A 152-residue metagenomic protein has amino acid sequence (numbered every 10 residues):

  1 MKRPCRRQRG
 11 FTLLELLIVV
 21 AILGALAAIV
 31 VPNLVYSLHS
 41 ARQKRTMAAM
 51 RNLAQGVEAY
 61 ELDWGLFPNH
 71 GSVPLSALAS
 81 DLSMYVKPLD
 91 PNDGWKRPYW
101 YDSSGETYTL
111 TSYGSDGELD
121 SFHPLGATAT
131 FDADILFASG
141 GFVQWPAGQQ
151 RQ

Functional and structural regions predicted by a protein language model:
M1-R6: N-terminal secretory signal peptides that target proteins for export/translocation
R7-V35: N-terminal single-pass transmembrane signal-anchor helix
F11, A25, L66, R97 (+1 more regions): Gly/Ser/Thr-rich helix-start
E15, A49, D93: Acidic active-site catalytic centers that drive phospho-/nucleotidyl reactions and related ester hydrolyses
A21, V30, Y99-D102, F122: Generic hydrophobic alpha-helical membrane-span motif
A28, P32-S80, Q149-Q150: Conserved hydrophobic/amphipathic alpha-helical signal-anchor segments
Q55, S103-Q152: Short, surface-exposed interaction loops/tails
Q55-S112: Extracellular/periplasmic head regions of type IV pilus-like filament subunits
